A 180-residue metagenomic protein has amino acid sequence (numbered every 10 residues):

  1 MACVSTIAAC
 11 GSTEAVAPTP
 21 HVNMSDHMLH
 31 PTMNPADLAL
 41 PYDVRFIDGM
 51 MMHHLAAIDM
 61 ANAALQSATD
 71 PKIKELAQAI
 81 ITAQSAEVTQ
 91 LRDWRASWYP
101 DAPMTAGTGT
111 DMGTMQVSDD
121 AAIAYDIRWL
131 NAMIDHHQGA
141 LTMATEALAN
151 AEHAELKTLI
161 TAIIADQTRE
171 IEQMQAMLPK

Functional and structural regions predicted by a protein language model:
T6-A9: C-terminal motif of bacterial Sec signal peptides marking the signal peptidase cleavage site
G11-K180: All-alpha RGS (Regulator of G-protein Signaling) helical domain and cognate RGS-like helical scaffolds
